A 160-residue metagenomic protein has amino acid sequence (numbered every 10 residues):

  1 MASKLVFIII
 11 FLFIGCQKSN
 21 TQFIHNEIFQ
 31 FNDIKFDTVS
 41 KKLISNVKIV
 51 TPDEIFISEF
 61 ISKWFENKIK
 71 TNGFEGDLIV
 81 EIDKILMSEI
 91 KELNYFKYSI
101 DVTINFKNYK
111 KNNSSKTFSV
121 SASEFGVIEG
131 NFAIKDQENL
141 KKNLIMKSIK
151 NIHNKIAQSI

Functional and structural regions predicted by a protein language model:
M1-A2: N-terminal secretory signal peptides that target proteins for export/translocation
L5-I14: Sec-dependent N-terminal signal peptides
C16-N32: Bacterial Sec signal peptide processing site at the extreme N-terminus
N26-E27, E54, A133: Alpha-helix initiation/capping motif
N32-K84: N-terminal segment of the mature soluble domain
I61, Y98-I100, L144, S148: Hydrophobic alpha-helical membrane-association signature
G73-K135: Surface-exposed short loop/turn segments
N131-I160: C-terminal/domain-edge helix-coil "capping" segments
